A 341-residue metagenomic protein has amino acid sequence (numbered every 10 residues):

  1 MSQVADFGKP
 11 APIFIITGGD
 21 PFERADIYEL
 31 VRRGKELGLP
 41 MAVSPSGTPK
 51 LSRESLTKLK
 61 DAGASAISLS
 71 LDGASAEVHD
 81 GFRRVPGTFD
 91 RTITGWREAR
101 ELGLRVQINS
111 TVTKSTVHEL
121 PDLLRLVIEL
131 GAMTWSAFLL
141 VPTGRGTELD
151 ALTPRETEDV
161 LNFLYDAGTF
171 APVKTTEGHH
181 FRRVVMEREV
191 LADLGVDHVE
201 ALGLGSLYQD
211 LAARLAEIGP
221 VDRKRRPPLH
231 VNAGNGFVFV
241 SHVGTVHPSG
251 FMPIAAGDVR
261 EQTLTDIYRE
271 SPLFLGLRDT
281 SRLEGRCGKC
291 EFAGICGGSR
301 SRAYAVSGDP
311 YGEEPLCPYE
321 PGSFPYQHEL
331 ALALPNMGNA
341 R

Functional and structural regions predicted by a protein language model:
M1-G18, E23-R155: Radical SAM/AdoMet-radical enzyme domain recognition
M1-G18, R278-D279, E313-R341: Short Fe-S-cluster ligation motifs
G19, D72, L140, G178 (+3 more regions): Flexible loop residues that form catalytic and substrate-binding hotspots at small-molecule/glycan-binding clefts
E129, M133, G146-P172, P227 (+2 more regions): A structural motif corresponding to the C-terminal lobe/cap of the Radical SAM core domain
E129, V240-S241: Short, acidic, Ser/Thr-enriched surface-loop or helix-capping motifs
R155-K224, T245-G297: C-terminal accessory region of radical SAM enzymes
V231-N235: Short, small/polar residue-rich loop motifs at catalytic or cofactor-binding pockets
L283-Q327: Cysteine-cluster motifs in flexible loop/terminal segments that predominantly coordinate metals
